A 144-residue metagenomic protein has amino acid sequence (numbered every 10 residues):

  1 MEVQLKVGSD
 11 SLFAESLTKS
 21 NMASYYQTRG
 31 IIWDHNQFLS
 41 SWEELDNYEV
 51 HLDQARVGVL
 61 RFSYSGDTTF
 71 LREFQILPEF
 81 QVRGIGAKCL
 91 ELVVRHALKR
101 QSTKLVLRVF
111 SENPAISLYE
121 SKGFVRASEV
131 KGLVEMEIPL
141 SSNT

Functional and structural regions predicted by a protein language model:
M1-S11, L140-T144: Conserved N-terminal entry element of GNAT/NAT acetyltransferase domains
S9, E15-L45: Conserved GNAT-fold acetyl-CoA-binding loop/helix
N47-L52: Cytosolic beta-strand hydrophobic patch enriched in CBS
A55-S63, T68-Q75: Conserved beta-strand in the GNAT
E73-I76, V82-A97, E120-S121: Conserved acetyl-CoA-binding loop-helix of GNAT-fold acetyltransferases
V106-I116, G132-P139: Conserved beta-strand-loop-alpha-helix junction that forms the acyl-donor binding cleft
E120-V130: Conserved acetyl-CoA-binding loop of GNAT-fold acetyltransferases
